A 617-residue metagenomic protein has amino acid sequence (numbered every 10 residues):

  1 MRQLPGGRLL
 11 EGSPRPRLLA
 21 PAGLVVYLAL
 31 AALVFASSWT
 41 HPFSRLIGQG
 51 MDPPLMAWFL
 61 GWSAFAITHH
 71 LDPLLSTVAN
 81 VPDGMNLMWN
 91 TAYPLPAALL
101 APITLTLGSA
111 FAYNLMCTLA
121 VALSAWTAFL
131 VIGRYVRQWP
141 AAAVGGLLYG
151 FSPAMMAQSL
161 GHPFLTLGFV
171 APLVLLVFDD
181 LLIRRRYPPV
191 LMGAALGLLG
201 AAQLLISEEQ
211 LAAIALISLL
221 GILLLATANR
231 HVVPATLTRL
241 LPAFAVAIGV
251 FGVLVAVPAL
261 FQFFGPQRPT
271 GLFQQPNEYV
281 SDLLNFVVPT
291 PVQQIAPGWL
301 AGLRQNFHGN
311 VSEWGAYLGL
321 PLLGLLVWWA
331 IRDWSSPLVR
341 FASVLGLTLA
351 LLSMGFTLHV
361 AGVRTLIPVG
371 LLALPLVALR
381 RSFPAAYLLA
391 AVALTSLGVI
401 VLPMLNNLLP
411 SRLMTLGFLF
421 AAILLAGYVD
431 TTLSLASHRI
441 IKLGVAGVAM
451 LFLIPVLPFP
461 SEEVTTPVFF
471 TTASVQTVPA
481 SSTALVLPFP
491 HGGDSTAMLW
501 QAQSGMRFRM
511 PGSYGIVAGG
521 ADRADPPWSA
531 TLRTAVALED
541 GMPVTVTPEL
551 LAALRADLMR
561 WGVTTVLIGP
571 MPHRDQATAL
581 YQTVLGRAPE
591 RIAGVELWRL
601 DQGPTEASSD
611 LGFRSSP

Functional and structural regions predicted by a protein language model:
M1-S37, R239-G249, R340-S343: Start-transfer (signal-anchor) and selected internal transmembrane alpha helices of multi-pass inner/ER membrane
S13, R230-P242, L325-I367, L371-A393 (+1 more regions): Membrane-interface helix-loop-helix junctions at transmembrane boundaries of multi-pass membrane enzymes, predominantly
Y27-L30, M116-Y135, P140-A228, A243-P258 (+1 more regions): Membrane-embedded helix bundles of polyisoprenyl
L30-S124, S152-P172, Y279-N306: Membrane-interface coil-to-helix junctions
Q49, Q158-L165, Q275, D282 (+4 more regions): Membrane-helix boundary/interfacial segments in multi-pass membrane proteins
M51-A66, L240, A247-I248, V253-A330 (+1 more regions): Periplasmic/ER-lumenal interhelical loops and adjacent helix-loop junctions in multi-pass membrane proteins
A245-G252, L371-A378, L388-V392, I423 (+1 more regions): Signature aromatic-anchored transmembrane alpha helix within multi-pass, membrane-resident enzymes that catalyze glycan
G447-P617: Extracytoplasmic
